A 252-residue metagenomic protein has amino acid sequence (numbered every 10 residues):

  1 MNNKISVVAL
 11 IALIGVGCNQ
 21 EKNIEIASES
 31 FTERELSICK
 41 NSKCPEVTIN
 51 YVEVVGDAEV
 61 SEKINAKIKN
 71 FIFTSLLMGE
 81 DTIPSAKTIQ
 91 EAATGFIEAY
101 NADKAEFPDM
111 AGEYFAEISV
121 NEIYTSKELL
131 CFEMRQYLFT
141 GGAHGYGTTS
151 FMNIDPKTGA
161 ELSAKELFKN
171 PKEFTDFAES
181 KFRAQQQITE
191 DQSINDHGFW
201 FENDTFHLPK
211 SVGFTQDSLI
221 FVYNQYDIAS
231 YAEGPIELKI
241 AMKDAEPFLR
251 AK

Functional and structural regions predicted by a protein language model:
N2-A9: Sec-dependent signal peptide recognition, specifically the positively charged N-region followed immediately by
I14-G17: C-terminal motif of bacterial Sec signal peptides marking the signal peptidase cleavage site
N19-K252: Compositionally biased intrinsically disordered regions enriched in Thr/Gly
